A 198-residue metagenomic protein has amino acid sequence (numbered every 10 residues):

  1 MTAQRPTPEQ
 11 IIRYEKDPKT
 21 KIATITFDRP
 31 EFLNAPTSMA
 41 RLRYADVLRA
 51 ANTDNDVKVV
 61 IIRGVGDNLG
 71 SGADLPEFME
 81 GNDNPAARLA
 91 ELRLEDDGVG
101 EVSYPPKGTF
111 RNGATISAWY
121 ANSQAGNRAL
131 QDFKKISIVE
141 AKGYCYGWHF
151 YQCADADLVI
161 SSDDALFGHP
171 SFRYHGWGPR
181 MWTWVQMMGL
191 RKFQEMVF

Functional and structural regions predicted by a protein language model:
M1-V65, M79-A86: Conserved CoA-thioester-binding segment of acyl-CoA-metabolizing enzymes
P6-T7, D17, A118-N122, G176: Short secondary-structure boundary/capping elements
I25, I62, D74, Q152-A154: Hydrophobic/aromatic residues within transmembrane alpha-helices of multi-pass small-molecule transporters
F32, G64-A125, C145: Glycine- (often His-adjacent) and acidic-residue-rich active-site loop that binds/positions the CoA thioester
P36-T37, A73, N82, S171 (+1 more regions): Short, flexible helix/strand-to-coil boundary loops that buttress conserved ligand/catalytic motifs in alpha/beta
V47-A50, N122-K134: Catalytic-core regions built around general acid/base machinery
R128-F198: Crotonase-fold acyl-CoA enzyme core
